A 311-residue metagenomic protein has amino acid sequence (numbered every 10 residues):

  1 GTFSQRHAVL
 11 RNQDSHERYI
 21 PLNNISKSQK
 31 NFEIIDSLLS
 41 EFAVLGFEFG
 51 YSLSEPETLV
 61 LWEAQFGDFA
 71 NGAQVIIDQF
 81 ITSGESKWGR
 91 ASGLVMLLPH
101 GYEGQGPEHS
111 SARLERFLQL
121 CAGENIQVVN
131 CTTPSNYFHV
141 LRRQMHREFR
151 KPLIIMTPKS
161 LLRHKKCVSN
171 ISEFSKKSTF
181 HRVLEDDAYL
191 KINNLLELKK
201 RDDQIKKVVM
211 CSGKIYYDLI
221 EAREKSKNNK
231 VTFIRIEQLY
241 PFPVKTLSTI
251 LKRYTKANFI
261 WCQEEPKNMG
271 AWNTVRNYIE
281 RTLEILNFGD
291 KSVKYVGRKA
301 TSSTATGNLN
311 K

Functional and structural regions predicted by a protein language model:
G1, A70, F138, M145-P152: Gly/Pro-rich turn-and-neighbor structural signature
G1, L97-G101, C131-L141, M156-H164 (+1 more regions): A glycine-rich phosphate-binding loop feature that marks nucleotide/adenosyl-phosphate handling sites
G1-E57, W62-E85, I171-I234: Non-catalytic terminal/interface segments that mediate subunit docking, oligomerization, and allosteric communication
I35-S37, L61-W62, L97-P99, V129-T132 (+5 more regions): Generic beta-strand/beta-sheet core signal
E55, L59, L94-M96, H100-R147: Conserved thiamine diphosphate
N71-A73, Q79-Y102, Q119: Catalytic or ion-translocation cores adjacent to nucleophile or general acid/base/metal-coordination motifs in diverse
W88-A91, G101-Q119, R147, R163-K311: Thiamine diphosphate
L94, I126, L153, V231 (+1 more regions): Short, conserved active-site loop motifs that form the nucleotide-linked donor/cofactor pocket
